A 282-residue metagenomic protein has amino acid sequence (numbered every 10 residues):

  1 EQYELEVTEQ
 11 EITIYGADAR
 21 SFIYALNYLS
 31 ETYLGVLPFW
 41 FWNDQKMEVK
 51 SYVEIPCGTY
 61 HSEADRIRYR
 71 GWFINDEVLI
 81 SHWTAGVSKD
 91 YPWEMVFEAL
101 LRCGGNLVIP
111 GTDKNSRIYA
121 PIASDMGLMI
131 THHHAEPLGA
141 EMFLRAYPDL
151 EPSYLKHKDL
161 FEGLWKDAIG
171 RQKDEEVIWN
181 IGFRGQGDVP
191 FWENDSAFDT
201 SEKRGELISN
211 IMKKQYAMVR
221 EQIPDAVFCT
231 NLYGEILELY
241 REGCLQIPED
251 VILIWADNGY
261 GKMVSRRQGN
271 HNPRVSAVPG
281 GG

Functional and structural regions predicted by a protein language model:
E1-A64: Contiguous, structured surface segment used for ligand recognition
I12-I14, R70-I74, L107-I109, I130-H132 (+4 more regions): Structural recognition of the beta-strand scaffold that forms the well-ordered cores of secreted hydrolase catalytic
T13-G16, N75-D90, C103-G111, L144-E162 (+2 more regions): The substrate-binding groove and active-site-proximal loops of carbohydrate-active enzymes, especially glycoside
F22-A25, S81-W83, A140-E141, F191 (+2 more regions): Short helix/loop capping segments that flank catalytic or ligand/cofactor-binding pockets
L37-L107: An acidic-aromatic substrate-binding cleft motif
M47-V49, V53-I55, R117-A120, S124-D125 (+1 more regions): Gly/Pro-rich turn-and-neighbor structural signature
S88-I118, I122-D125, M129-T131, D174: Catalytic domains of carbohydrate-active enzymes, especially glycoside hydrolases
L101, N106-G111, H134, D257-G259 (+1 more regions): Structured mid-domain segments that build the active-site/substrate or prosthetic-cofactor binding neighborhood
